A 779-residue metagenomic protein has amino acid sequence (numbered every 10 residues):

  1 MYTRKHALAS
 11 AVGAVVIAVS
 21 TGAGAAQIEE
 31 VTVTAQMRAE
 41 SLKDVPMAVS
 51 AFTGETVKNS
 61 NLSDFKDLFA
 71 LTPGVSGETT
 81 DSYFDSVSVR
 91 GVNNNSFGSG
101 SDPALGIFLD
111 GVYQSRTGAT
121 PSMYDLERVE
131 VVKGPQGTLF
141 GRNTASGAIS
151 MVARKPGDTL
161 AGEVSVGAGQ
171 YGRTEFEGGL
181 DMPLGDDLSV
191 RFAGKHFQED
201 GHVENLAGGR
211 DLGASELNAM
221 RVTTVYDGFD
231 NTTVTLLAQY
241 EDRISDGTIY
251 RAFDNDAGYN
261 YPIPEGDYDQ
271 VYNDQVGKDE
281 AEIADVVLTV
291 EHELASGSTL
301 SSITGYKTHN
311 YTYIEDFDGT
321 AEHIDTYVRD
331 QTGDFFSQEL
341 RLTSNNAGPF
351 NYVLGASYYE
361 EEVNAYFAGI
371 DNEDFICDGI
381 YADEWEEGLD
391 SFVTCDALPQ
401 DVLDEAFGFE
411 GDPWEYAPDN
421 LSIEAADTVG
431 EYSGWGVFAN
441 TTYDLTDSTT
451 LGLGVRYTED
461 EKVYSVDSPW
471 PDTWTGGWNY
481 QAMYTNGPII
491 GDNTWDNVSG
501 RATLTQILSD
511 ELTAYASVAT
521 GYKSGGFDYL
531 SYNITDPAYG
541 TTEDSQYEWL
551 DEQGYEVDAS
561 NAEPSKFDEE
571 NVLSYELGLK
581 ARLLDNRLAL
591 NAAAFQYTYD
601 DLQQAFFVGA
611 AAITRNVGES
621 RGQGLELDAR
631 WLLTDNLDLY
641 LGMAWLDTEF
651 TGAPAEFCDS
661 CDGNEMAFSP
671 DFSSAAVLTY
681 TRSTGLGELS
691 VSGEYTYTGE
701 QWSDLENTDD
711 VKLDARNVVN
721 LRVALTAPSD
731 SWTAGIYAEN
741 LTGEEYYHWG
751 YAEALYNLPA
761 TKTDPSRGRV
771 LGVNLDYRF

Functional and structural regions predicted by a protein language model:
I17, A26-T159, L577: Acidic, small-polar-rich N-terminal luminal/periplasmic segments of exported/outer-membrane proteins
D102-A104, R116, M123-K133, T138-M220 (+6 more regions): Outer-membrane beta-barrel translocator/receptor signature
V203-D211, T248-Y272, D316-Y327, A368-D427 (+6 more regions): Solvent-exposed loop segments that connect transmembrane elements
G209, A214-V353, Y359-E362, F367 (+1 more regions): Outer-membrane beta-barrel domain signature, strongest for Gram-negative TonB-dependent receptors and also present
V225-F229, L342-N345, N351, S357-Y359 (+2 more regions): Structural signature of Gram-negative outer-membrane beta-barrels, strongest in the C-terminal barrel of TonB-dependent
D285-A295, T299-E315, I507, T513-A519 (+5 more regions): Membrane-embedded beta-barrel scaffold of Gram-negative outer-membrane proteins
Y352-V353, D447-L451, R587-Y599, R615-L705 (+1 more regions): Gram-negative outer-membrane beta-barrel transporters
I376, T696-D704, L725-F779: C-terminal beta-signal and adjacent terminal beta-strands/loops of Gram-negative outer-membrane beta-barrel proteins
